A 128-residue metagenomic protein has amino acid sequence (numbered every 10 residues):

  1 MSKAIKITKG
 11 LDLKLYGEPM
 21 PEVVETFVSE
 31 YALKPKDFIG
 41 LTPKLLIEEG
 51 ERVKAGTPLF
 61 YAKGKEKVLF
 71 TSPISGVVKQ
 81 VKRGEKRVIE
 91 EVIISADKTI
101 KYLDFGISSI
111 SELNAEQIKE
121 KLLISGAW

Functional and structural regions predicted by a protein language model:
M1-L15, K79, G84, V92 (+1 more regions): Mobile cofactor-carrier "swinging-arm" domains
M1-L46, Y61: N-terminal, Lys/Arg-enriched amphipathic/low-complexity engagement segments that precede the first folded domain
E22-E25, F70, R83-G84: Replace "in large, NTP-powered and nucleic-acid-processing enzymes" with "in large, NTP-powered factors and other
Y31-P35, A62, F70-S72, L103-I107: Generic detection of short hydrophobic beta-strand segments and adjacent strand-loop junctions
D37-L41, V53-G56, K65-Q80: Generic structural motif
I47-V53, K82-E85: Acidic, glycine-anchored pre-beta loop/turn
K54-K67, E90-K98: Short hydrophobic beta/alpha edge segments that flank linear recognition/processing sites
K82-W128: Buried, small/hydrophobic-residue-enriched core segments of structured protein domains
